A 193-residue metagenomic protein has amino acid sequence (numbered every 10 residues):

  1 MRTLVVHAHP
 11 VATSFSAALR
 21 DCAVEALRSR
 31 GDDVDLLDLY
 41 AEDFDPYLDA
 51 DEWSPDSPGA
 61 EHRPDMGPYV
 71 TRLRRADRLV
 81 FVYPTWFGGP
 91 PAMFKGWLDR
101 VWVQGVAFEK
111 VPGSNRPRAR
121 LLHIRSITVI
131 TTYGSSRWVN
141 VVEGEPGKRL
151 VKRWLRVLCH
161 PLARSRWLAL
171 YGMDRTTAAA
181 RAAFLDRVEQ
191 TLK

Functional and structural regions predicted by a protein language model:
M1-V106, A179, A183-K193: N-terminal beta1-alpha1-beta2 submodule of the flavodoxin-like/Rossmannoid cofactor-binding fold
V6-H7, I130-T131, A169: Short beta-strands and strand-loop turn motifs
P10-T13, T85, G134-W138, G172-R175: Short histidine/acidic/glycine/proline-rich micro-motifs that form metal- and phosphate-coordinating active-site loops
R30, A76, V82, L122-H123 (+1 more regions): A structural motif corresponding to the C-terminal end of an alpha-helix and its immediate exit/capping segment
L39, T132, L170-G172: Active-site donor-binding loop signature of nucleotide-sugar glycosyltransferases
Q104-E109, P161-S165: Short, structured loop/turn "capping" segments at alpha-beta junctions
E109-V157: Short, glycine-/small-residue-rich phosphate/pyrophosphate-handling segment
W138-V142, P146-K193: Glycine-rich phosphate/pyrophosphate-binding loop and the adjoining helix
